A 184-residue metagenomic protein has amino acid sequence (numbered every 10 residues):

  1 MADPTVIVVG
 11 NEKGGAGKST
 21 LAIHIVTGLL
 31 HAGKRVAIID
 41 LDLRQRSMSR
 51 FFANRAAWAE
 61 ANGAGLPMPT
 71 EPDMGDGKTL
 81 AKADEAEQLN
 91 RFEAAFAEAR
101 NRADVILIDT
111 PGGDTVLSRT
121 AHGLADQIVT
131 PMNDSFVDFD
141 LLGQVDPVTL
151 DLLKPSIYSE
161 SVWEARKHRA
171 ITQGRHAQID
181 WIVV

Functional and structural regions predicted by a protein language model:
M1-P4: Phosphate-binding P-loop
V6-A16, H31-V105, G112, P147 (+1 more regions): P-loop/Walker-type NTP enzyme "switch/lid" segment
L21: Hydrophobic positions on the alpha1 helix immediately C-terminal to the Walker A/P-loop
H24, G28, T120: Active-site signature of alpha/beta-hydrolase-fold catalytic machinery across serine- and Asp/Cys-nucleophile hydrolases
A32, I108-V184: Conserved catalytic-core segment of NTP-binding enzymes
